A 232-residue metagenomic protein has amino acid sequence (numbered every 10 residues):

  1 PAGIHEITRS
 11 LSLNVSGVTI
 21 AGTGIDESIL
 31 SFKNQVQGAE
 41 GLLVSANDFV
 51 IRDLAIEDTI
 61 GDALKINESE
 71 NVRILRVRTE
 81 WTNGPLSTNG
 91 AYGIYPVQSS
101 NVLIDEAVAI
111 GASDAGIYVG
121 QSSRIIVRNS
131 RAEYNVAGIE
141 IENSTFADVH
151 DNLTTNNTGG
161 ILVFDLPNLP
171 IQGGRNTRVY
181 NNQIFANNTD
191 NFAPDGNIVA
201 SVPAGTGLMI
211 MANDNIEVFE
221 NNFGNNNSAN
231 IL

Functional and structural regions predicted by a protein language model:
P1-I4, N230-L232: Short, intrinsically disordered, charge-balanced linker/junction segments flanking boundaries in proteins
G3, S16, T23-I25, Q35 (+8 more regions): Solvent-exposed coil/turn segments that connect beta secondary-structure elements in extracytoplasmic/periplasmic
H5-I7, G17-I60: Right-handed parallel beta-helix/beta-spiral solenoid domain characteristic of secreted/periplasmic
T8, K33-L43, D58-K65, L86-P96 (+5 more regions): Extracellular beta-strand/beta-solenoid scaffold signature
V15, T19-G22, A46-R52, V72-L75 (+5 more regions): All-beta strand scaffolds that present successive hydrophobic residues in beta-strands
I66, R76, E106, D151-L153 (+3 more regions): Extracellular beta-rich repeat passengers
V72-V77, G84-P85, N101-A107, A115-Y118 (+5 more regions): Extended, compositionally simple hydrophobic/Ser/Thr-rich segments that build repetitive fibrous architectures
